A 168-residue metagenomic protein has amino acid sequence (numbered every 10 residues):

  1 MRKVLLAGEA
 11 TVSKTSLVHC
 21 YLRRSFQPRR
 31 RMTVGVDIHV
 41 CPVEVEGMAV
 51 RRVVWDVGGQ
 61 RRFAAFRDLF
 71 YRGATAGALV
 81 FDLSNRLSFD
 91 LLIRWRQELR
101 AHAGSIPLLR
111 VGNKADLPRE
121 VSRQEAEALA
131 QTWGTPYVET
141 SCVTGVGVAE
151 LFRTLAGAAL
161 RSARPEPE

Functional and structural regions predicted by a protein language model:
M1-E168: TRAFAC-class small GTPase G-domain
